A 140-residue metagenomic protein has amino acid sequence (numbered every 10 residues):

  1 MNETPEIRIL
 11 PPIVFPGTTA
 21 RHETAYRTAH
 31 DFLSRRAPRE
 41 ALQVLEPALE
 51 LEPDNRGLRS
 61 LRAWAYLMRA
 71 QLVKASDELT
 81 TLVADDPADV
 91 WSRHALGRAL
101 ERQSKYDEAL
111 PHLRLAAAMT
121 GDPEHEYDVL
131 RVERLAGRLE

Functional and structural regions predicted by a protein language model:
M1-R21, E140: Long, contiguous interaction/recruitment modules in multidomain scaffold/adaptor proteins
P16-G17, E50, A84, A117 (+1 more regions): Structural signature of alpha-solenoid helical repeat scaffolds
E23-D86, W91: Alpha-helical adaptor scaffolds
S34, M68, R102, L135-R138: Register position in tetratricopeptide repeats
L42, S76, D107-L110, A117 (+1 more regions): Conserved positions within tetratricopeptide repeat
L61, A95, D128-V129: Canonical tetratricopeptide repeat
D89-W91, A95-R102: Alpha-helical protein-protein interaction scaffolds
